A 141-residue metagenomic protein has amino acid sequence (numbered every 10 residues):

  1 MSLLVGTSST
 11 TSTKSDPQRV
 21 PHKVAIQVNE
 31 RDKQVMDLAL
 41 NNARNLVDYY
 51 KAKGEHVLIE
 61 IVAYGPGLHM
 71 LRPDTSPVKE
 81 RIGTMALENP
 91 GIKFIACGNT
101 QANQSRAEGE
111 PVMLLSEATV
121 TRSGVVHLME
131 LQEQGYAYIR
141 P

Functional and structural regions predicted by a protein language model:
M1-T13: Bacterial Sec-dependent signal peptides at the C-terminal "C-region" and cleavage site
P17-R31, V62-P66: Acidic/histidine-rich, surface-exposed loop or edge segments in extracytoplasmic proteins
P21, G54-H56, L115, E133: Extracytoplasmic
A25-Q27, E60-A63, K93-A96, R140: Structural recognition of the beta-strand scaffold that forms the well-ordered cores of secreted hydrolase catalytic
V28-L40: Short, glycine-rich nucleotide/cofactor-binding loops
D37-A52: Histidine-anchored nucleotide/phosphate-binding helix
V57-L71, T100: Acidic helix-start/capping segments at beta-turn-to-alpha-helix junctions
R72-P141: A cross-taxonomic marker for long C-terminal extensions/tails that follow the last structured domain
